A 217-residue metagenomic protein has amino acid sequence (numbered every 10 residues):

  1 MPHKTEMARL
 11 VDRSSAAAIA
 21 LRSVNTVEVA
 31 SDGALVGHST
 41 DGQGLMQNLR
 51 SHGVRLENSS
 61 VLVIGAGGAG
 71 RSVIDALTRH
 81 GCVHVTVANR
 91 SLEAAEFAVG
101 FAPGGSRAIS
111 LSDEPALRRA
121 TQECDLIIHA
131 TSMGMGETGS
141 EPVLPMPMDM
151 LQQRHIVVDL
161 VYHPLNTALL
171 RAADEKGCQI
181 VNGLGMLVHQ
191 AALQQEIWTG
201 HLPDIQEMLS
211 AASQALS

Functional and structural regions predicted by a protein language model:
M1-E6, A69, S132-M135, H163: Short glycine-rich anion-binding loops that position phosphate/pyrophosphate groups of nucleotides and phosphorylated
M1-H52: Phosphate/diphosphate ligand-binding glycine-rich loop within oxidoreductases
S39, V54, N58-T78: Glycine-rich adenosine-cofactor-binding loop
S51-R55, D149-L151: Glycine-rich helix-loop-beta junction characteristic of Rossmann-like nucleotide cofactor-binding loops
N58, Q153-I156, L160-S217: Adenosine-phosphate binding glycine-rich loop
H80-P103: NAD(P)-binding Rossmann-fold cofactor-contacting core
G104-I180: Rossmann-like adenosine-cofactor binding region
